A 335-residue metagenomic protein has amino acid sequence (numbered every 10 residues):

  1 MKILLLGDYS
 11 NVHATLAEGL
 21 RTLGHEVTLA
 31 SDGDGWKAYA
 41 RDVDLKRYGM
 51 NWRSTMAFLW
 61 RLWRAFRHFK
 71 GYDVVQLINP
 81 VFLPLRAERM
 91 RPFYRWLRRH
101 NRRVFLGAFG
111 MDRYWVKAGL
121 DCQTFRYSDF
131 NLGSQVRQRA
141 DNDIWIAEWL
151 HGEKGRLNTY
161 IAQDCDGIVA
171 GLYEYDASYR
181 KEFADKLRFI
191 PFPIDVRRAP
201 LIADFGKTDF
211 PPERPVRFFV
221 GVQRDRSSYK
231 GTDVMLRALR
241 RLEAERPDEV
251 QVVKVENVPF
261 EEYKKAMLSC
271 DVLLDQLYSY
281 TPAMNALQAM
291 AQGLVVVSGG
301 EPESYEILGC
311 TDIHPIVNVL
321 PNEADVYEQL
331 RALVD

Functional and structural regions predicted by a protein language model:
K2-L6, F66-R89, R103-G107, V272: Short N-terminal targeting/anchoring amphipathic segment
F66-K70, P92-R99, R103, D129-I168: Membrane-proximal helix-turn-helix segments that form the acceptor-binding/catalytic region of lipid-linked
L106-H151, D225, E301, I307-G309: Acceptor-binding helix/loop patch of EC 2.4 sugar-transfer enzymes, predominantly nucleotide-sugar-dependent
W115-V116, I146-R188, R237: A short, active-site helix/loop in glycosyltransferases that binds the activated sugar's phosphate group
I190-K230, L236: Conserved donor-binding/catalytic core segment of Leloir-type glycosyltransferases
L268-T281, L294: Acidic donor-binding loop of glycosyltransferase active sites
V295-P302: Short hydrophobic beta-strand element within catalytic cores of glycosyltransferases and related nucleotide-activated
Y305-R331: Change "using UDP/GDP/dTDP sugars" to "using nucleotide sugars
